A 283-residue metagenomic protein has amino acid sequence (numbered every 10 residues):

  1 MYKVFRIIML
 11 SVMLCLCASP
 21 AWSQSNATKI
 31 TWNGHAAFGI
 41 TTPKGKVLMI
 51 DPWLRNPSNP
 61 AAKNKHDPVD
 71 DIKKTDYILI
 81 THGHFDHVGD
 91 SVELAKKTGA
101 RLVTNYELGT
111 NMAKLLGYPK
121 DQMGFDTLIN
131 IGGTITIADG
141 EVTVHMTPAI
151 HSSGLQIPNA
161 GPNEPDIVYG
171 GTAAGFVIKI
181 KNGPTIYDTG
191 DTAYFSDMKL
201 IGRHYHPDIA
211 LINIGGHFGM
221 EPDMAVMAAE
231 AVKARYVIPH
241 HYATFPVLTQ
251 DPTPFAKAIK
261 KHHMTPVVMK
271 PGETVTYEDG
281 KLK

Functional and structural regions predicted by a protein language model:
Y2-V47, L54-N56, K63, T147-H151 (+1 more regions): Zn-dependent metallo-beta-lactamase
Q24-T28, T42-L48, T134-V144, K179-I186 (+1 more regions): Beta-strand-turn-beta hairpins that frame and shape the catalytic cleft of phosphate-ester-processing enzymes
P43-F85, G89-K96, L116-K120, S153-V168 (+1 more regions): Pre-active-site segment of Zn-dependent metallo-hydrolases
M49-R55, I131-I135, E141-S153, A193-Y194 (+2 more regions): Conserved catalytic scaffold of divalent metal-dependent phosphoesterases
I50-D51, T75-G83, V103-Y106, I186-T192 (+3 more regions): Active-site neighborhood of phospho(di)ester-bond hydrolases with catalytic His/Asp-centered motifs
N56-P57, F85-G89, G109-M112, G133-I135 (+5 more regions): Active-site environment of divalent metal-dependent phosphoester hydrolases
L102, L116-A138, V226, E230-K283: Binuclear metal-ion centers of metallo-dependent hydrolases, dominated by the metallo-beta-lactamase
I157-A231: Active-site-proximal loop/helix segments of hydrolase catalytic cores
